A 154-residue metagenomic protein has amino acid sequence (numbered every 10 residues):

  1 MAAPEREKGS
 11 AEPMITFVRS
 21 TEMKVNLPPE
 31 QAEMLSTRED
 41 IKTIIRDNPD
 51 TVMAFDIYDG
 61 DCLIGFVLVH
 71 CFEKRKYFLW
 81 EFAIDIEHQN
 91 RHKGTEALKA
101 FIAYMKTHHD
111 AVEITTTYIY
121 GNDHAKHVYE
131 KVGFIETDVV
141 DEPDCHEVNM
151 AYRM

Functional and structural regions predicted by a protein language model:
M1-M23, M154: Conserved N-terminal entry element of GNAT/NAT acetyltransferase domains
I15-W80, D85-E87, L98, Y104 (+1 more regions): Acetyl-CoA-dependent GNAT
H70, T115-T117, T137: Solvent-exposed beta-strand sheet faces enriched in polar/charged residues
D85-R91, Y120-G121: Active-site acidic-Proline motif in GNAT/NAT acetyltransferases
T95, Y120-T137: Conserved active-site alpha-helix within GNAT-family acetyltransferase domains
M105-T117: Conserved GNAT acetyl-CoA-binding A-motif
T116-K126, E142-H146: Conserved beta-strand-loop-alpha-helix junction that forms the acyl-donor binding cleft
V148-M154: Terminal substrate-recognition subdomain of acyl/acetyltransferases
